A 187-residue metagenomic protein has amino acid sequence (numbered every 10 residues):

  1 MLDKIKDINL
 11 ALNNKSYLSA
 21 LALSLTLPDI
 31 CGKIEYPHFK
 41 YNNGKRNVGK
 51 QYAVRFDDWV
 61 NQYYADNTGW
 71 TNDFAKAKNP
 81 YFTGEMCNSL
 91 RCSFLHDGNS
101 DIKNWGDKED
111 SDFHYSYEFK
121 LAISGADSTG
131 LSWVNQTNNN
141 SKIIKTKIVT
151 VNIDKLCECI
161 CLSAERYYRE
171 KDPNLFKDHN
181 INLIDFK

Functional and structural regions predicted by a protein language model:
M1-D58, F82, M86, H96-N104: Amphipathic alpha-helical interface elements
D57-Y167, K171-N174: Long, charged low-complexity segments
L183-F186: Specificity-determining recognition surfaces
